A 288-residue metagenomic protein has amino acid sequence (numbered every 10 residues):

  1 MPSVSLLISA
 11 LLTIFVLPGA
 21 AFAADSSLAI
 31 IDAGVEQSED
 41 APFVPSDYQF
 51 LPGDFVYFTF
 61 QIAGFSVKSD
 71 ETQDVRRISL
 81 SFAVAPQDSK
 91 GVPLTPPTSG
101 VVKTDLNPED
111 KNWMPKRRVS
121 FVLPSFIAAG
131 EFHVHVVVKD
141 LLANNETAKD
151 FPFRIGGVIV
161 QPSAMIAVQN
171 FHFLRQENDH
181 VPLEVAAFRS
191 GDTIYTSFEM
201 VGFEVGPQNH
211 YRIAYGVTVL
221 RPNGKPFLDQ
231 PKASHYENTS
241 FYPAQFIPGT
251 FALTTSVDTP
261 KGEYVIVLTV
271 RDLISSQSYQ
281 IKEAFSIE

Functional and structural regions predicted by a protein language model:
M1-S3: N-terminal hydrophobic targeting signals that begin at the initiator methionine
S5-G19: Bacterial N-terminal signal peptides
A24-E288: Intrinsically disordered, low-complexity terminal regions enriched in Ser/Thr/Pro/Gly and charged residues
